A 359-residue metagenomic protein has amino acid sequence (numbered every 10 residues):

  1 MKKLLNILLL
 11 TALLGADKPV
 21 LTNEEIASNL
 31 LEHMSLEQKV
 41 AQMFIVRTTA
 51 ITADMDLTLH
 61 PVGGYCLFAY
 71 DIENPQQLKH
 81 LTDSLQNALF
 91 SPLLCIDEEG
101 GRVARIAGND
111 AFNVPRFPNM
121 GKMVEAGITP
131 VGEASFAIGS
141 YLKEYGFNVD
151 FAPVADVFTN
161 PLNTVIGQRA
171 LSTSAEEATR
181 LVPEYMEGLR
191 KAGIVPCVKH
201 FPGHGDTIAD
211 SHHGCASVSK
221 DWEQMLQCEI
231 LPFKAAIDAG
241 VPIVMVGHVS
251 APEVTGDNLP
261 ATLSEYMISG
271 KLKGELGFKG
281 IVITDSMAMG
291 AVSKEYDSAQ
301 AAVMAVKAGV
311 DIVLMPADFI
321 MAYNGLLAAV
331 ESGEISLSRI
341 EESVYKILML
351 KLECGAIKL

Functional and structural regions predicted by a protein language model:
M1-L4, L8-E25: Bacterial Sec-dependent signal peptides at the C-terminal "C-region" and cleavage site
D17-D110: N-terminal hydrophobic targeting/anchoring segments and the immediately downstream early-domain regions of hydrolases
S35, D71-Q86, R102-A104, E176-A328 (+2 more regions): Second-shell residues forming the walls of enzyme active-site clefts
V40-T48, G63-L67, P92-E98, V149-P153 (+6 more regions): Hydrophobic faces of well-ordered beta-strands that scaffold small-molecule active sites in alpha/beta enzyme cores
Q42-I51, F117-E133, G214-C228, A288-E295: Active-site mouth loops of central-metabolism enzymes
R47-L59, P130-Y141, L226-F233, Y296-M304: Short, acidic/polar
Q86-N113, V131-F158, A178-P202: Glycine-rich, aromatic-flanked loop segments that form ligand/cofactor-binding clefts across common enzyme folds
A107-M123, N160-L171, D210-A216: Surface-exposed, active-site-proximal loop segments in enzymatic domains
